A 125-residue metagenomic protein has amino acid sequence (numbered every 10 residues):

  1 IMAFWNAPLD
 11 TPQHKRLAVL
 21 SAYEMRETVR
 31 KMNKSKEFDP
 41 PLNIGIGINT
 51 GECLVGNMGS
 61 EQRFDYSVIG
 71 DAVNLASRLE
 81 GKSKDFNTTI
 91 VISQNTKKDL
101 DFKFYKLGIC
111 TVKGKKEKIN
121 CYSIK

Functional and structural regions predicted by a protein language model:
F4-Q13, I46-F64, S83-F86: Catalytic strand-loop-helix junctions within cyclic-nucleotide turnover domains
A7-I46, D71-K84: Alpha-helical scaffold within the catalytic cores of cyclic-nucleotide enzymes
K15, F64-I69, K106-L107: Allosteric regulatory "coupling" segments in signal-transduction proteins
F38-I48, V91-L100: A short, terminal or domain-edge coil/loop segment
C53-V55, A76, K82-K125: Cytosolic regulatory/linker segments at or just downstream of nucleotide-handling modules in signal-transduction
S60-R63, I69-V73, E80, E117: Short capping/connector residues at structural and topological boundaries
